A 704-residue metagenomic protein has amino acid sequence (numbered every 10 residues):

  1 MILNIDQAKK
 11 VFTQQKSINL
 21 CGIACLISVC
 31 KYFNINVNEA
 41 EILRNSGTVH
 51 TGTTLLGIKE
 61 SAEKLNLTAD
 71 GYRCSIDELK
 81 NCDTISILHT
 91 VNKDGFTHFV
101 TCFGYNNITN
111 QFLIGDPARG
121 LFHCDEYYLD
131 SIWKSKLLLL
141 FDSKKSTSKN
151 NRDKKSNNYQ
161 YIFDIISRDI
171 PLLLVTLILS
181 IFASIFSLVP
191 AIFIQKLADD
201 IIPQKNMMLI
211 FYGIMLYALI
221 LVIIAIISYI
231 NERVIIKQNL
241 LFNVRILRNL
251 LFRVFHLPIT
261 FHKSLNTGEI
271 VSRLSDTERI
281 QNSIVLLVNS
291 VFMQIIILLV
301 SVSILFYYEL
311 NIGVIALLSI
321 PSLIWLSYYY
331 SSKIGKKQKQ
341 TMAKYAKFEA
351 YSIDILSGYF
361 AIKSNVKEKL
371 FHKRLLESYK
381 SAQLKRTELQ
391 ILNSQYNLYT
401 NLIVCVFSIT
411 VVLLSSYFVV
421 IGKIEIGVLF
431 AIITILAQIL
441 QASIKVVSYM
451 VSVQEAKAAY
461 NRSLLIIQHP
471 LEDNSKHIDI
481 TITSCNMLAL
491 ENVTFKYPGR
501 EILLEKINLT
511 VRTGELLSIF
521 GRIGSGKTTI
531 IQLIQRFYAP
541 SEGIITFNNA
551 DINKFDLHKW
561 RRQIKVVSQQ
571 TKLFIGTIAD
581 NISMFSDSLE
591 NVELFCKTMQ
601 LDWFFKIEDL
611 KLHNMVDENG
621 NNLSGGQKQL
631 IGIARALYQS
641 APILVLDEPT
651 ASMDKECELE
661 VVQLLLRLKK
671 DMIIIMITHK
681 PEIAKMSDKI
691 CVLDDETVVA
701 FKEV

Functional and structural regions predicted by a protein language model:
M1-V189, P203, M207-Y212, N231 (+8 more regions): Membrane-integrated ABC transporters
L174-I227, V234, F306-N311, G422-I426: Transmembrane helix-loop-helix hairpins at lipid-water interfaces of multipass membrane proteins, especially the type-1
G213-I224, S228-Y229, S290-Q338, T410-E425 (+1 more regions): Transmembrane helices of ABC transporter permease
F252-E269, Q340-E388, Y460, H477-I478: Loop segments that connect adjacent transmembrane helices in multi-pass transporters
K344, F348, K363-K367, I391 (+1 more regions): Cytosolic ends of transmembrane helices, especially the final helix of ABC transmembrane type-1 domains
Q535: Helix-to-loop junction immediately C-terminal to a conserved catalytic motif
K565, Q570, I578-N581, F595 (+1 more regions): ABC-family ATPase nucleotide-binding domain "signature/switch" substructure
T571-M615: Conserved "ABC signature" C-loop
